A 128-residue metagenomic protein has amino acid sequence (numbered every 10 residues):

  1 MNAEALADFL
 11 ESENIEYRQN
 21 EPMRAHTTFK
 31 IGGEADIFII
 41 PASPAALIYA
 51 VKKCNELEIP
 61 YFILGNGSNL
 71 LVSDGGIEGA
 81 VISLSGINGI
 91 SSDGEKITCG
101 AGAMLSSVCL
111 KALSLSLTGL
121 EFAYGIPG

Functional and structural regions predicted by a protein language model:
N2-I126: Anion-binding (especially nucleotide phosphate/pyrophosphate-binding) glycine-rich loop and adjoining beta-alpha core
